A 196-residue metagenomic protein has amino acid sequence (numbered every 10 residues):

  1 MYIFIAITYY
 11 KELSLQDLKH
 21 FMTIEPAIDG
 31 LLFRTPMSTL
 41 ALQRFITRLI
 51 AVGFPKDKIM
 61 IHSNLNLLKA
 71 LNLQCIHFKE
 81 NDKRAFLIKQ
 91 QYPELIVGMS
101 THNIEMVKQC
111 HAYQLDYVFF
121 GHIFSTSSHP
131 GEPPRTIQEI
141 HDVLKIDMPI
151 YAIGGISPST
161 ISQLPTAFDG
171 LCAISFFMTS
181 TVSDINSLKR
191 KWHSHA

Functional and structural regions predicted by a protein language model:
M1-K19: N-terminal amphipathic alpha-helix/helix-capping segment at the start of soluble metabolic enzymes
I3-T8, D29-F33, I59-I61, I76-F78 (+4 more regions): Hydrophobic faces of well-ordered beta-strands that scaffold small-molecule active sites in alpha/beta enzyme cores
I7-K11, P36, N64-N66, N81 (+4 more regions): Active-site beta-loop-alpha junctions enriched in small/polar residues
H20, I24-Q91: N-terminal active-site wall of soluble small-molecule enzyme domains
H20-I24, I59-Q74, H102-Q114, V143-A152 (+2 more regions): Catalytic cores of alpha/beta
F45-I61, I88-N103, P133-G155, K191-W192: Alpha-helix-loop-beta-strand connector modules within alpha/beta enzyme cores
A70-C75, G98-D142, S180-S187: Glycine/Thr-rich beta-alpha phosphate-binding loop at enzyme active sites
E80-I88, F119-P133, I161, P165-H195: Glycine-rich phosphate-binding active-site loops on the catalytic face of alpha/beta enzymes
